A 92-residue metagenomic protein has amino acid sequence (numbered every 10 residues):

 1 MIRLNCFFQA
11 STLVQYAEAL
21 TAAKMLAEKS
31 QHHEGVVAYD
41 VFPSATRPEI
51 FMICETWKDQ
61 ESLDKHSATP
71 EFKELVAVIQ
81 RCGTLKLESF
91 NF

Functional and structural regions predicted by a protein language model:
M1-F51, T56-A68, K86-F92: Short S/T/G/P-rich N-terminal loop/turn motif that feeds into the first structured element of a domain
F72-R81: Outer-membrane beta-barrel domain signature
